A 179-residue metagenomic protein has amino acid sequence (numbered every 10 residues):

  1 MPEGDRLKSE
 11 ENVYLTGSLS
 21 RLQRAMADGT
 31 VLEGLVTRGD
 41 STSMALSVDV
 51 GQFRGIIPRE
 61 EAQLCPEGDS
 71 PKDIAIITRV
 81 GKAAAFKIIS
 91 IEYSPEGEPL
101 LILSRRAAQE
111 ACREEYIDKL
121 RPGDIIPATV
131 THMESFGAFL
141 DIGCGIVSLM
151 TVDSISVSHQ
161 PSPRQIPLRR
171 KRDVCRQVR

Functional and structural regions predicted by a protein language model:
M1-R179: Single-stranded RNA-binding regions, centering on S1/OB-family and related RNA-binding modules
